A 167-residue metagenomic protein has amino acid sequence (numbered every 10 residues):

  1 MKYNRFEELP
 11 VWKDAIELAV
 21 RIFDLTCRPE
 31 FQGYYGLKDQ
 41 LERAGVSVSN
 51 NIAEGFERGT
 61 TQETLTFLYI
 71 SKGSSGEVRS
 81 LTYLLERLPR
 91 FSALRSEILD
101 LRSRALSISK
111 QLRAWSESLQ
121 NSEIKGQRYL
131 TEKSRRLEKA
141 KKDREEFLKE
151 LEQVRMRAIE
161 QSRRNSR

Functional and structural regions predicted by a protein language model:
M1-R167: Amphipathic alpha-helical assembly/interaction segments
